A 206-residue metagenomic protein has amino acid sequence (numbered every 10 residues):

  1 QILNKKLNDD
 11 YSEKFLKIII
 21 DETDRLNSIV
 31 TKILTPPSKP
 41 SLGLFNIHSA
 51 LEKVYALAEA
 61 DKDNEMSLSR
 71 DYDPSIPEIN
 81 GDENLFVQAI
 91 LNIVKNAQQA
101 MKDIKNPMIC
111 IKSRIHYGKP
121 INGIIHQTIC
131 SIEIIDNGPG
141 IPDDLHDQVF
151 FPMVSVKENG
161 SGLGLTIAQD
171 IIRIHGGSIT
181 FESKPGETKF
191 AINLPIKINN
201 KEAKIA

Functional and structural regions predicted by a protein language model:
S12-N64: Conserved DHp (HisKA) dimerization/phosphotransfer helix of two-component histidine kinases, i.e., the long coiled-coil
S38-G43, E78-G81, V156: Conserved micro-motifs of the catalytic ATP-binding
S67-P77, R114-H116: Conserved catalytic submotifs in the C-terminal HATPase_c
N106-K119: Short beta-strand/loop element within the Bergerat-fold HATPase_c
T128-I129, I141-M153, A206: Short conserved segment of the HATPase_c
G164, A168: Short alpha-helical Gxxx[C/S/T] motif in the catalytic ATP-binding
